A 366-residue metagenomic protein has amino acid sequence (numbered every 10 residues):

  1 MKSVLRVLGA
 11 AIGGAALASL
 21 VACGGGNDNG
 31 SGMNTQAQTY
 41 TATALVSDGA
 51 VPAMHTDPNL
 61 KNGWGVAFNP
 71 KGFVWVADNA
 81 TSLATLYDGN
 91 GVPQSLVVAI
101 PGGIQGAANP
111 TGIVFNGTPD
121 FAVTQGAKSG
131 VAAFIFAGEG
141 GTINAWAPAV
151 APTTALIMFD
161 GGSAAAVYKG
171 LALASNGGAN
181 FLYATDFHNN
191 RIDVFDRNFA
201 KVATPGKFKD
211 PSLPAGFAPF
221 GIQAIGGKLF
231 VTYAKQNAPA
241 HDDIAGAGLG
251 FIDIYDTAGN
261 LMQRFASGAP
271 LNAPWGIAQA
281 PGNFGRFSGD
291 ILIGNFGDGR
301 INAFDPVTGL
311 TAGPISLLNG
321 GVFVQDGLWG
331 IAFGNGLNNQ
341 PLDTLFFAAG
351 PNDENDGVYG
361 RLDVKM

Functional and structural regions predicted by a protein language model:
M1-I12: Bacterial N-terminal signal peptides that target proteins for export
A18-A22: C-terminal motif of bacterial Sec signal peptides marking the signal peptidase cleavage site
G25-M366: Sequence/structural signature of beta-propeller domains
